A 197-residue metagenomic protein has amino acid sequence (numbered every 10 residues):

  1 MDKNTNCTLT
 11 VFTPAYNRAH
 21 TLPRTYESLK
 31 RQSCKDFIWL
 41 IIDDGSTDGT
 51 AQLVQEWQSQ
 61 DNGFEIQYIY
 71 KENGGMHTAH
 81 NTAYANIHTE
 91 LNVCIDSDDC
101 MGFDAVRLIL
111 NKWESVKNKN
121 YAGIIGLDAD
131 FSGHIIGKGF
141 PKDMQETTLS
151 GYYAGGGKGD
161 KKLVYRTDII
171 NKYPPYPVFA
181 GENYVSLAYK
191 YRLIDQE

Functional and structural regions predicted by a protein language model:
C7-T10, I38: Cell-envelope/extracellular polymer assembly enzymes that use nucleotide-activated donors
R18-R31: Short, well-formed alpha-helical segments that are part of the catalytic scaffolds of diverse glycosyltransferases
S28, I42-Q52, D96: A conserved acidic beta->alpha catalytic loop
D36-G45, Q67-E72: Short beta-strand/loop segment that forms part of the nucleotide-sugar
K71-I87: Glycine-rich, basic loop-to-helix element that forms the pyrophosphate-binding segment of sugar-nucleotide handling
N92: Short aromatic/hydrophobic "clamp" motif used to bind/position activated sugar donors
D104-K138: Conserved donor NDP-sugar-binding/catalytic core segment of glycosyltransferases
G137-E197: Conserved nucleotide-sugar donor-binding catalytic segment
